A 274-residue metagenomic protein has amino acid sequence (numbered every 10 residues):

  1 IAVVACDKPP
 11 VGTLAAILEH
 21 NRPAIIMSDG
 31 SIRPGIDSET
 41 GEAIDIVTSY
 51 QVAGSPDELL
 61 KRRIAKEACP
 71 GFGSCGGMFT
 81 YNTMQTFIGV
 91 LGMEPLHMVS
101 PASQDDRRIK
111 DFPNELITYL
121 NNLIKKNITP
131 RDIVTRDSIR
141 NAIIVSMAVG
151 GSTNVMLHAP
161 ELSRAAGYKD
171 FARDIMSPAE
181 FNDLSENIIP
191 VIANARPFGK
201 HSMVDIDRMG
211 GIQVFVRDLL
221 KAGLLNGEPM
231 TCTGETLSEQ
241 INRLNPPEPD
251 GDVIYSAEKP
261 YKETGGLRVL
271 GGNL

Functional and structural regions predicted by a protein language model:
A2-T13: Glycine-rich phosphate-binding loop
V3, I25-D29: Generic beta-sheet signal
P10, A16-N21, D29-L274: Catalytic or ion-coupling anion/metal-binding cores of large enzyme and transporter domains
